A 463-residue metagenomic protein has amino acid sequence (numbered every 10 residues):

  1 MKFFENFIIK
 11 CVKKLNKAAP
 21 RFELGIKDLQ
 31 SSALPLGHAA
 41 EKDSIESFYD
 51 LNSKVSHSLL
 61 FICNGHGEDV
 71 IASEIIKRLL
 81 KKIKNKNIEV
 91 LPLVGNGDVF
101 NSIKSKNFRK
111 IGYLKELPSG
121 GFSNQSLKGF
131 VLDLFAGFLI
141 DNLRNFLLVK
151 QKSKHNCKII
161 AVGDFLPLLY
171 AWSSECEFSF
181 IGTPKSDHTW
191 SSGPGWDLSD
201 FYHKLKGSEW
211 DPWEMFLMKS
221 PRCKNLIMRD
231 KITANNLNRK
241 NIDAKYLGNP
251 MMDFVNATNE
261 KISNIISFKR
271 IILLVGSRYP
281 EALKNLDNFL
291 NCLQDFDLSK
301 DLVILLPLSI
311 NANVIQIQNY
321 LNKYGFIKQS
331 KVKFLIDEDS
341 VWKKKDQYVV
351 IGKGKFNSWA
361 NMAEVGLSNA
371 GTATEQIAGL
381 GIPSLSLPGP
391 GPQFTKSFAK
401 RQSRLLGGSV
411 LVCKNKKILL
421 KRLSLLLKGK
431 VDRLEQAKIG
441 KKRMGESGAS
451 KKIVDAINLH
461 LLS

Functional and structural regions predicted by a protein language model:
M1-K17, G25-D28, S44-S463: Nucleotide-activated sugar donor-binding and catalytic core shared by glycosyltransferases and related lipid-linked
R21-E23, L34-P35: Short glycine-rich, low-complexity segments
